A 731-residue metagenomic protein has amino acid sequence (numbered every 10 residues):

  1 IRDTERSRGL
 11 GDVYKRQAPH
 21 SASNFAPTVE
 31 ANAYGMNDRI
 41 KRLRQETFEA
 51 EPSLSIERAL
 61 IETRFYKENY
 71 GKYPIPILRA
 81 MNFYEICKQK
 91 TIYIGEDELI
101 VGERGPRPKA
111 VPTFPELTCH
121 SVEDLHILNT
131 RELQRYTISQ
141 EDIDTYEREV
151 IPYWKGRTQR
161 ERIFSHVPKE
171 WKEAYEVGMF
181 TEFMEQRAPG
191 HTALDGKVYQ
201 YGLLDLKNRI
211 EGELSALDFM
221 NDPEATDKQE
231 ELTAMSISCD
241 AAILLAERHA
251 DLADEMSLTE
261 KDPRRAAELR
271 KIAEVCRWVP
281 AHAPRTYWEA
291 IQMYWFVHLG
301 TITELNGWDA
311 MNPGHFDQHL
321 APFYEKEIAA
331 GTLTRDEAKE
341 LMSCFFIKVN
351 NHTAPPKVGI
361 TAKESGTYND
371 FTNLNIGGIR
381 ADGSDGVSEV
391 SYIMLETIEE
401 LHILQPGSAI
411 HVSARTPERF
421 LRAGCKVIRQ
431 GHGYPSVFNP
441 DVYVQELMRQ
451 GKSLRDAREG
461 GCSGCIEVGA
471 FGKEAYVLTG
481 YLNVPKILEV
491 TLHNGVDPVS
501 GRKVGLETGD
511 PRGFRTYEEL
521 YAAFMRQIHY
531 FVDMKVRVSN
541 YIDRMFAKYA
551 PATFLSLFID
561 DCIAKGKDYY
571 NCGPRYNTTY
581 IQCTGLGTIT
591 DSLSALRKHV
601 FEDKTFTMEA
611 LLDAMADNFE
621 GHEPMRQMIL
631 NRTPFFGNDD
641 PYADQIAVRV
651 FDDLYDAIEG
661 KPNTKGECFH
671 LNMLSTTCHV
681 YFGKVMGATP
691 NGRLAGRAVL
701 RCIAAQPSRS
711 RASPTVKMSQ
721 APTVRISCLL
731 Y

Functional and structural regions predicted by a protein language model:
I1-Q17: Single conserved hydrophobic/aromatic residue that forms the stacking wall/gate of nucleotide- or nucleobase-binding
R8, A22-N24, L258: Compositionally biased regions
K15-A234, R264-T588, S594-Y731: Conserved catalytic cores of very large enzyme subunits
T233-L244: Extended non-globular scaffold/tether segments
R248: Aromatic-rich surface patch/π-platform used for binding flat ligands and interfaces
D251-E255: Internal amphipathic alpha-helices that form coiled-coils
M256-R264: A conserved hydrophobic secondary-structure block that centers on an alpha-helix together with its immediately flanking
